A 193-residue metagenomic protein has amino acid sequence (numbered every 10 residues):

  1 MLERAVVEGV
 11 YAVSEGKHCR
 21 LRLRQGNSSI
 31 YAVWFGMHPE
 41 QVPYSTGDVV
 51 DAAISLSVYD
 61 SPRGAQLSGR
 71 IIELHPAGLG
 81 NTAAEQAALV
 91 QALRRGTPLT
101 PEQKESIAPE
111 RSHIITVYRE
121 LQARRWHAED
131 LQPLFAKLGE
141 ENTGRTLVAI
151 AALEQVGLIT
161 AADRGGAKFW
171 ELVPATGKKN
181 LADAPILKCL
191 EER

Functional and structural regions predicted by a protein language model:
M1-R193: Acidic, two-metal ion nucleic-acid-processing modules in DNA metabolism proteins
